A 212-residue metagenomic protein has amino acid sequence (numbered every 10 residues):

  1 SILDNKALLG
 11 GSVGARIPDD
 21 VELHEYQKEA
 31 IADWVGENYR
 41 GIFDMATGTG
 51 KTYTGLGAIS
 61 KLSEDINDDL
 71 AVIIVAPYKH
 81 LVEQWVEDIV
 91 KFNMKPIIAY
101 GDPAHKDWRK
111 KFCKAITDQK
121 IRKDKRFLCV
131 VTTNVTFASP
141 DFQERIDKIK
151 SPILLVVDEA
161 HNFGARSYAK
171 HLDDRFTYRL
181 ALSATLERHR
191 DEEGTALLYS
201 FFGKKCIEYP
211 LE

Functional and structural regions predicted by a protein language model:
N5-D44: Conserved pre-motif I regulatory segment
N38-L62, A71: Walker A/P-loop
T52-T54, D68-N93, R188: Conserved Walker A/P-loop ATP-binding site and its immediately adjacent core in helicase/helicase-like ATPase domains
L70-A71, K125-C129, S151-L154, F176-A181: Loop/turn-to-beta-strand initiation segments
N93-R109: Conserved RecA-like helicase motor-core motifs
R122-D141: Conserved two-lobed SF2 helicase motor
D158-E159: Walker B catalytic acidic pair
N162-E212: Post-DEXD/H (motif II) to motif III coupling segment of the RecA-like Helicase ATP-binding lobe
